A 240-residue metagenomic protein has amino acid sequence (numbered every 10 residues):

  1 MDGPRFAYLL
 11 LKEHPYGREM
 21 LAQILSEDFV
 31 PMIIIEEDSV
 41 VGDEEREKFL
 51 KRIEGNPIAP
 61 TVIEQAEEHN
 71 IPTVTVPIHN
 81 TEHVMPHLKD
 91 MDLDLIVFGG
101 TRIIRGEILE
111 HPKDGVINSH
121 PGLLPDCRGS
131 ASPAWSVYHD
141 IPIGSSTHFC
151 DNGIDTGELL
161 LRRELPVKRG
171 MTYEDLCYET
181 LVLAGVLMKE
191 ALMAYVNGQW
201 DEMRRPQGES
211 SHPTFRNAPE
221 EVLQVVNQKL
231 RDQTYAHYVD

Functional and structural regions predicted by a protein language model:
M1-D240: One-carbon transfer enzymes
